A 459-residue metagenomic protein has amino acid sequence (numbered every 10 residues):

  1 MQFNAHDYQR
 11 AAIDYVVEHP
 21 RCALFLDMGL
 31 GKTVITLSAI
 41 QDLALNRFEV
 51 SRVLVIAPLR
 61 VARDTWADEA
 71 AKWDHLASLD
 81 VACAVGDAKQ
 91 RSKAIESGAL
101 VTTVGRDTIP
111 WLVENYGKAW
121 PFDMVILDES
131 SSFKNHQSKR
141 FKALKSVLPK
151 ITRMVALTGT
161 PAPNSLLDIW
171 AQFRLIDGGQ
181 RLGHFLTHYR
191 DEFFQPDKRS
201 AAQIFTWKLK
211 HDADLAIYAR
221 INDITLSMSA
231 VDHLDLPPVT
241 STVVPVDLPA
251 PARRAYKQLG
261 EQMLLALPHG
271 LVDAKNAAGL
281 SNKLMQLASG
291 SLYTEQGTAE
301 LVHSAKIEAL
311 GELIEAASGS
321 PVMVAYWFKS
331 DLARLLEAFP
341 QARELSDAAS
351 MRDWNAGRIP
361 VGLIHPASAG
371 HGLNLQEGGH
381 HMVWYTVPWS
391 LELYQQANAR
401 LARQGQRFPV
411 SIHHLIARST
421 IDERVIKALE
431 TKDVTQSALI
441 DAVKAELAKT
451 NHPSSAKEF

Functional and structural regions predicted by a protein language model:
M1, E18, G31, I35-Q41 (+5 more regions): Conserved Helicase C-terminal RecA-like lobe
M1-F25: Conserved pre-motif I regulatory segment
I35, V50-K72, P163-D168, F328-K329: Conserved Walker A/P-loop ATP-binding site and its immediately adjacent core in helicase/helicase-like ATPase domains
V61-G86, I176-G179: Conserved helix-turn-beta segment of the N-terminal RecA-like "Helicase ATP-binding" lobe in SF1/SF2 helicases
S78, S97, M124, F141-D232 (+1 more regions): Conserved P-loop NTPase motor "coupling/switch" region that bridges the ATPase
A88-F122: Conserved helix/coil segment N-terminal to the catalytic DExD/H
P110-N115, N164-L166, S330-R334, M351-N355 (+1 more regions): SF2 helicase motor core recognition
W389-F459: A conserved SF2-helicase RecA2
